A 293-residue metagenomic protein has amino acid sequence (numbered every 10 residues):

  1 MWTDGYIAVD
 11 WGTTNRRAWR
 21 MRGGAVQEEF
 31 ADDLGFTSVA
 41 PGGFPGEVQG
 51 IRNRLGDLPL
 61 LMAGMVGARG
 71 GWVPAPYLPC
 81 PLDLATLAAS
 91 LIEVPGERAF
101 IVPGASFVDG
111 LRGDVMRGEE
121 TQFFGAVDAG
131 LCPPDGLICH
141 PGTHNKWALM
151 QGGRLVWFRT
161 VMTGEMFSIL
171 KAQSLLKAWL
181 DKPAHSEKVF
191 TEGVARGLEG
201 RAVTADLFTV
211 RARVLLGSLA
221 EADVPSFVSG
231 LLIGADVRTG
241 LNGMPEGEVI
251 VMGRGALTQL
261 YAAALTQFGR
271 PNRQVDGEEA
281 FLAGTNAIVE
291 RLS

Functional and structural regions predicted by a protein language model:
W2, R16, L175-S293: ATP-binding/phosphotransfer module of carbohydrate and carboxylate kinases, centering on a glycine-rich
G5-G43, V275: Short glycine-rich, Thr/Ser-proximal phosphate-binding strand/loop in the N-terminal lobe of ATP-dependent enzymes
Y6-D10, P59-L61, G136-H140, I250-V251: Short glycine-aspartate micro-motif
M21-A25, P95, L149-R154: Short acidic-glycine loop/turn motifs at beta-strand connectors
A25-P59, G67-P74, L176-W179: N-terminal phosphate-binding loop and adjacent alpha-helix
V26-L34, L155-M162, F268-E278: Short hydrophobic/aromatic-enriched beta-strand-loop microsegments
R54-G113: Short beta-strand-loop/turn "lid" adjacent to the catalytic site in phosphate-handling enzymes
S106-R196, G200: Glycine-rich phosphate-binding loop plus the immediately following alpha-helix
